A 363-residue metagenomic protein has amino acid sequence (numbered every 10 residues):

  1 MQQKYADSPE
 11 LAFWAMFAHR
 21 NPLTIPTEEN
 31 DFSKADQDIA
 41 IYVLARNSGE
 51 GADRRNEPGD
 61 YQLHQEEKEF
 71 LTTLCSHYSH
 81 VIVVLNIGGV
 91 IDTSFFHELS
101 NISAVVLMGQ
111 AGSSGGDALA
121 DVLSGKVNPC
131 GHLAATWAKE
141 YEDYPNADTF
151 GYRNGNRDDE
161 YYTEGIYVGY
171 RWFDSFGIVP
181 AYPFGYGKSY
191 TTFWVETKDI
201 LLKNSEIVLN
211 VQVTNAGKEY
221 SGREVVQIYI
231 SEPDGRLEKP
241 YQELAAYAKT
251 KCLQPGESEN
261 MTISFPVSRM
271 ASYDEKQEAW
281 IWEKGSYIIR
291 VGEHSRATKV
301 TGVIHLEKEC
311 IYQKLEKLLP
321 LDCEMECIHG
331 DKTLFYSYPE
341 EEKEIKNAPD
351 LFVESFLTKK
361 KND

Functional and structural regions predicted by a protein language model:
M1-D363: C-terminal non-catalytic regions of proteins with extracellular/luminal or membrane-system context
